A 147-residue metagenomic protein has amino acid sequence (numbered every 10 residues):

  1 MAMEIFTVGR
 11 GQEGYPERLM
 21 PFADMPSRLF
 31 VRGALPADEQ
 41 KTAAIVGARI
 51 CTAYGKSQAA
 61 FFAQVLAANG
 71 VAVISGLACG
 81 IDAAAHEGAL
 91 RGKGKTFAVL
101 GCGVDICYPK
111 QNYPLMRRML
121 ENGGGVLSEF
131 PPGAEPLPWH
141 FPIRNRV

Functional and structural regions predicted by a protein language model:
A2-V147: Glycine-biased, small-residue-rich flexible motifs in mid-sequence functional cores and linkers
